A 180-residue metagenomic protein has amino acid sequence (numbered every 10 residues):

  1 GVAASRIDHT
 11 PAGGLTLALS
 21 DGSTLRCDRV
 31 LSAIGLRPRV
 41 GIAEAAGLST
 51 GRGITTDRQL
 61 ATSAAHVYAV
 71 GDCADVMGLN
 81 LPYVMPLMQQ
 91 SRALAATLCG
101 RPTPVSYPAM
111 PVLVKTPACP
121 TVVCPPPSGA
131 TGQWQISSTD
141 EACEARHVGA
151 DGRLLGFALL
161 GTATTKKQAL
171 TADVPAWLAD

Functional and structural regions predicted by a protein language model:
G1-G13: A conserved short coil-to-beta-strand element within the FAD-binding core of flavoproteins
G1-V2, D57, P108, C124: Conserved beta-strand termini and adjacent loop/short-helix elements that scaffold enzyme active sites in alpha/beta
R6, Q59, A145: Short, surface-exposed charged micro-motifs
A12, A18, G35, V40 (+6 more regions): Hydrophobic/basic alpha-helical segments enriched in Actinobacteria
G13-A18, S23-A93: FAD-site-proximal beta/loop scaffold in flavoenzymes
A33-I34, L160, D173: Residue-level recognition of phosphate/Mg2+-coordinating polar/acidic sites in nucleotide-handling active sites
C73-T165: Mid-to-C-terminal Rossmann-like scaffold of FAD/NAD(P)H-dependent oxidoreductases
A163-A179: A short, polar/charged loop-to-alpha-helix boundary motif
